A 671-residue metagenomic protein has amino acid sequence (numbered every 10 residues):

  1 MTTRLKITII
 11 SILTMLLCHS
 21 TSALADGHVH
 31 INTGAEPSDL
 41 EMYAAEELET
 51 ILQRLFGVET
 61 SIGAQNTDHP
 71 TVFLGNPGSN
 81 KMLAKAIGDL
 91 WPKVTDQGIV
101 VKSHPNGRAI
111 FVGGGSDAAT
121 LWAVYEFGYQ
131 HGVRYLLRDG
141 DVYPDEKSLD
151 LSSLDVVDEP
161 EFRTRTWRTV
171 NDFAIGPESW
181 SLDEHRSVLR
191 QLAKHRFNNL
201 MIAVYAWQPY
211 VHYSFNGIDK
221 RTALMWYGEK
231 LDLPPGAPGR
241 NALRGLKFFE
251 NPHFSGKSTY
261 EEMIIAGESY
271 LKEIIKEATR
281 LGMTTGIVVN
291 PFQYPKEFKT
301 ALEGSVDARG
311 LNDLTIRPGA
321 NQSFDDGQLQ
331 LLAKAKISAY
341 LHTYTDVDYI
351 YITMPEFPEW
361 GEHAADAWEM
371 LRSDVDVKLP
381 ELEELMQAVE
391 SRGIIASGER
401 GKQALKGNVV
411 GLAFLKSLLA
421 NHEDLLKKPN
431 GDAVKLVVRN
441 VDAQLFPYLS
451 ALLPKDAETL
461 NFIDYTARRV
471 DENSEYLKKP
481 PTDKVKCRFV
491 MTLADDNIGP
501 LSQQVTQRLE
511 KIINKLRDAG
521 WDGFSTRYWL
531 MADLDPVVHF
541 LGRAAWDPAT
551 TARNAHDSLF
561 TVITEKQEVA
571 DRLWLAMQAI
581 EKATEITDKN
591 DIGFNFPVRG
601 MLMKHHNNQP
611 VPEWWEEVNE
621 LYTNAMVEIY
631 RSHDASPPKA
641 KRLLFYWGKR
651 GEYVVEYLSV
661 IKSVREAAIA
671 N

Functional and structural regions predicted by a protein language model:
M1-I10: Bacterial N-terminal signal peptides that target proteins for export
C18-S20: N-terminal signal peptide c-region/cleavage motif recognized by signal peptidases
L24-P160: Contiguous, structured surface segment used for ligand recognition
A25, P105-A109, D117-Q191, D366-D374 (+4 more regions): Conserved structural scaffold segments of CAZyme catalytic domains across common CAZy folds
G34-A45, D117-T120, P160, E178-H185 (+4 more regions): Solvent-exposed, acidic/flexible segments
M42-A45, E49, L121-V124, R186-L189 (+3 more regions): Extracytoplasmic/secreted envelope proteins and their assembly/folding machinery, especially bacterial periplasmic
E59-S61, Y135-L151, V157, T169-D172 (+3 more regions): Catalytic-core regions of glycoside hydrolase
L445-L449, G520, P548-N671: Catalytic domains of carbohydrate-active enzymes that cleave complex glycans
